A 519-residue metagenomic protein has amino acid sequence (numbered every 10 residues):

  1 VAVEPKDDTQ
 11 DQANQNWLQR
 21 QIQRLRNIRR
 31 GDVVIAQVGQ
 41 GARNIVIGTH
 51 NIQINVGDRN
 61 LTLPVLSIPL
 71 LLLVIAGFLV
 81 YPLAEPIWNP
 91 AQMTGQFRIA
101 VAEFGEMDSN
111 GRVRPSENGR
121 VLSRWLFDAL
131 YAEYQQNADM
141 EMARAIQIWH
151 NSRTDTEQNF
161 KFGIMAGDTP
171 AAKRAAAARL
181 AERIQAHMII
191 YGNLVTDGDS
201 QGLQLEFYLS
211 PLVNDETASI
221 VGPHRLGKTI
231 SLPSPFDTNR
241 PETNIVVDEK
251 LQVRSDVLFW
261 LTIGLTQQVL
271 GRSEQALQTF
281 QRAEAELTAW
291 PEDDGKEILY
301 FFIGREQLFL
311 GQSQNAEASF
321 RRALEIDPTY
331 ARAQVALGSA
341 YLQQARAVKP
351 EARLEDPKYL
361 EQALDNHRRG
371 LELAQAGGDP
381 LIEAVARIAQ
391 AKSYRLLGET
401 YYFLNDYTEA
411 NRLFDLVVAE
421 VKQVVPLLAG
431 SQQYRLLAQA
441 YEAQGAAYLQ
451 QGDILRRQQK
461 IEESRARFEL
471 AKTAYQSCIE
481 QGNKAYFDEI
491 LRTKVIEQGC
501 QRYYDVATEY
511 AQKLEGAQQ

Functional and structural regions predicted by a protein language model:
A2-I68: Long, low-complexity intrinsically disordered regions enriched in small/polar and proline/glycine residues
M93-R179, R183, I189-S200, L212-N214: Short beta-strand->alpha-helix linker/helix-N-cap micro-motif that forms a surface specificity/interaction loop
R153-Q278: Catalytic-center loop of serine/cysteine hydrolases
E292-D293, L299, A333, P380 (+4 more regions): TPR alpha-solenoid repeat register
